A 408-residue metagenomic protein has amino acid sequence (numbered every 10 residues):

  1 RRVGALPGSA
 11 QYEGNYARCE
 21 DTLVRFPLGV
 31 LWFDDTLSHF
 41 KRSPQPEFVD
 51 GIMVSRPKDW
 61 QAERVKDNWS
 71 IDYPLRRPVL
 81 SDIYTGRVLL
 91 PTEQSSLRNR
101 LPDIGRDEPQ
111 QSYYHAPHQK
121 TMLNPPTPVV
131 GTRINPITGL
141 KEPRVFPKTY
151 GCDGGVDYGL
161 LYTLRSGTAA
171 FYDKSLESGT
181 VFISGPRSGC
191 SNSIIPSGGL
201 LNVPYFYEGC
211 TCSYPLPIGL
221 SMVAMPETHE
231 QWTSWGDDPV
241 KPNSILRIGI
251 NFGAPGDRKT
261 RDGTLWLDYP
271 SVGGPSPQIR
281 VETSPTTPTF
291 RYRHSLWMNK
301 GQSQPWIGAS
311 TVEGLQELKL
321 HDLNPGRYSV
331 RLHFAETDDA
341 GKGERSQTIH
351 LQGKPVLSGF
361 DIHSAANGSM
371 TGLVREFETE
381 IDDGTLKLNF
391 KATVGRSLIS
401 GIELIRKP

Functional and structural regions predicted by a protein language model:
R1-K241: Secretory-pathway ectodomains
Q231-P408: Compositionally biased, intrinsically disordered or flexible polar/acidic segments
